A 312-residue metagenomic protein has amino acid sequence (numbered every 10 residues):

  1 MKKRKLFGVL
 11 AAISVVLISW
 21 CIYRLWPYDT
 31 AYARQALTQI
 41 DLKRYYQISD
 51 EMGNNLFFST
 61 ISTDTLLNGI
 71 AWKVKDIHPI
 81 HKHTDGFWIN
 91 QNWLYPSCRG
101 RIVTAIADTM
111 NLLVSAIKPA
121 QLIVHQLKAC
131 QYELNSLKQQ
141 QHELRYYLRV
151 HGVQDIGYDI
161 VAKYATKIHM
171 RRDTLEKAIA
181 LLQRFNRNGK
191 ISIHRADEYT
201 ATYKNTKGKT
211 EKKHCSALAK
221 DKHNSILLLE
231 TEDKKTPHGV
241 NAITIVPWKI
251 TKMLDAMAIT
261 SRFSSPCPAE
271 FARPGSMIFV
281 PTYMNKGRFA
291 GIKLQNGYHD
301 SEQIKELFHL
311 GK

Functional and structural regions predicted by a protein language model:
M1-K5: Positively charged n-region of N-terminal signal peptides that target proteins for export
G8-I22: Hydrophobic membrane-insertion alpha-helices, especially the h-region of bacterial N-terminal signal peptides
W20-W26, Y32-R34: Intrinsically disordered, Ser/Thr/Pro/Gly-rich linkers and terminal tails that flank and connect PDZ domains
W26-D29, Q39-D41, Y46, E51-S136 (+4 more regions): Catalytic histidine site
R34-A36, K82-T84, N92, E211 (+1 more regions): Envelope-exposed proteins and targeting segments
L66-P79, T84, L227-I243, A258-K312: Active-site region of chymotrypsin-like
W88-I89, K220-K222, R273, M284: Generic beta-strand structural signal
I106, L113-N135, Q139-H142, Y147-P268: Serine endopeptidase catalytic core focused on the charge-relay Asp
